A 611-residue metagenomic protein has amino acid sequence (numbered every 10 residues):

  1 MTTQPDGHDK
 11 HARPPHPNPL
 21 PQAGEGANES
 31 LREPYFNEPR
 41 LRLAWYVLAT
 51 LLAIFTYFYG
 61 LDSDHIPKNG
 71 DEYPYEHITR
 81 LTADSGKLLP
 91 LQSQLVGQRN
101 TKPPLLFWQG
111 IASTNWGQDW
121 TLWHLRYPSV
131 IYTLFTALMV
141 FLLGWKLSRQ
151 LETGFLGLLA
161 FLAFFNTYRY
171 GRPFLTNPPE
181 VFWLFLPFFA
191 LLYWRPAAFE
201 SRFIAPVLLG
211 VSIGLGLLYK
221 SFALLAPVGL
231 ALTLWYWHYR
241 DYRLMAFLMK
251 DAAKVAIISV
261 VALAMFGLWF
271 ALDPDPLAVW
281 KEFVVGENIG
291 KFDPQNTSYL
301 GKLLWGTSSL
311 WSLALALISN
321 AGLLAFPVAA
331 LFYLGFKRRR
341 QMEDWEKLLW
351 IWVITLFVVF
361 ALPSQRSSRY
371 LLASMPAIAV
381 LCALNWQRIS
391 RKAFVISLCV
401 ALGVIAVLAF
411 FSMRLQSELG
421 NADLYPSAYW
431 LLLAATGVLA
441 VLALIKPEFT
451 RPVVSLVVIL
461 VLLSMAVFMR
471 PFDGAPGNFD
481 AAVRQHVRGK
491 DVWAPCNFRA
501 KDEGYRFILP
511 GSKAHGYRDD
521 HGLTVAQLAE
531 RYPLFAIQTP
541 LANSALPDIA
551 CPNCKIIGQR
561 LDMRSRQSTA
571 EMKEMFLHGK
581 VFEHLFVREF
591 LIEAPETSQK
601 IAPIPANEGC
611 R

Functional and structural regions predicted by a protein language model:
L41-E72, W237-H238, I257-D273: Transmembrane signal-anchor helices characteristic of membrane glycosylation enzymes that use polyprenol
Y46, V140-A163, K347: Transmembrane-helix signature of polytopic, membrane-embedded enzymes that assemble or transfer cell-envelope glycans
F55-G60, P74-Q98, L105-W108, A112-N115 (+1 more regions): Extracytosolic helix-loop segments that constitute the early lumenal/periplasmic catalytic or substrate-binding loops
H77-L81, V211-L215, Y219, L224-W345 (+4 more regions): Transmembrane-lumen/periplasm boundary regions of multi-pass, lipid-linked membrane glycan transferases
L122-L125, R169-E180, S221, S367: Short acidic/glycine- and proline-prone juxtamembrane loop motifs at membrane-interface regions of multi-pass membrane
Y127-S148, L186: Transmembrane-helix motifs of polytopic, lipid-linked glycan transferases
W145-S148, P187-L208, G216, W386-S390: Membrane-interface transmembrane helices that cradle and orient dolichyl/undecaprenyl
V207, L334-A361, Q365-G516, T524-A526 (+2 more regions): Membrane-embedded architecture of ER/inner-membrane glycosylation machinery
